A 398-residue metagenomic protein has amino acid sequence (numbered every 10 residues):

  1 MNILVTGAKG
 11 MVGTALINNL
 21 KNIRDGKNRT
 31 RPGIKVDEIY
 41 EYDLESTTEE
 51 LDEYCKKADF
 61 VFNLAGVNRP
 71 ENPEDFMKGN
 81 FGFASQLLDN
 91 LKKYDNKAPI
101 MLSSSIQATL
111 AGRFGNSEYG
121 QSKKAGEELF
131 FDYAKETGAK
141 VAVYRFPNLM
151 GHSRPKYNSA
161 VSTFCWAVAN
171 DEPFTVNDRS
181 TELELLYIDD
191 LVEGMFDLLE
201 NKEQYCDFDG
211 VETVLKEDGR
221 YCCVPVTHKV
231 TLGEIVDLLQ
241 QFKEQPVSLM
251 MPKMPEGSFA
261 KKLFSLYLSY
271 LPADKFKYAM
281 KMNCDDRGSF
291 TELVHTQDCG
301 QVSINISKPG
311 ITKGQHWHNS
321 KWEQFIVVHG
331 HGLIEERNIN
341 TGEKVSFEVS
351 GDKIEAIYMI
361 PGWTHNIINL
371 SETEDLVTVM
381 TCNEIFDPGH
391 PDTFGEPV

Functional and structural regions predicted by a protein language model:
M1-G26: N-terminal Rossmann NAD(P)H-binding glycine-rich loop of SDR-like oxidoreductase domains
L44-Q86, N90-K93, Q107-F114: NAD(P)H-binding glycine-rich loop region in Rossmannoid oxidoreductase-like domains and their noncatalytic homologs
S85-K124, T137, A142: Conserved Rossmann-fold NAD(P)-dependent oxidoreductase catalytic core, especially the SDR/UDP-sugar
F131-L183, I188-K202: NAD(P)-dependent short-chain dehydrogenase/reductase
D197, N201-M282: Mid/C-terminal beta-alpha module of Rossmann-like enzyme folds, strongest in SDR-family dehydrogenases/epimerases
F276-Q315: A short glycine-rich, His/Asp/Glu-containing loop-to-beta-strand
N338-W363: Short acidic-glycine-tyrosine-enriched beta hairpin
T341-E343, I368-V398: Double-stranded beta-helix
